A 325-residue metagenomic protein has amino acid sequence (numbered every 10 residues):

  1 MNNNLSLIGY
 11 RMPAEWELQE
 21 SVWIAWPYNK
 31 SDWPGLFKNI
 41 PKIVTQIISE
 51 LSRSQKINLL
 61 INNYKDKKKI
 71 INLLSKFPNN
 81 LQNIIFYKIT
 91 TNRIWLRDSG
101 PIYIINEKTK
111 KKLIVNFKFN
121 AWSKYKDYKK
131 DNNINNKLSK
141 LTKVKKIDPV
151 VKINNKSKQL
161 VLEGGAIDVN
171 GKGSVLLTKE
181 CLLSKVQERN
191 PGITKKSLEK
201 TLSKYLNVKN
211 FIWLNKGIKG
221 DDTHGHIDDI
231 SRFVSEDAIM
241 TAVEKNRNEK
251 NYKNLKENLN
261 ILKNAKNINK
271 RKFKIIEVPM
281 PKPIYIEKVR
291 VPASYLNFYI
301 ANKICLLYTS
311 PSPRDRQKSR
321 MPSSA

Functional and structural regions predicted by a protein language model:
N2-V22: N-terminal basic/disordered segments at the start of proteins
N3-L5, V22-W33, F37-T45, E50 (+1 more regions): Cofactor- and metal-binding active-site motifs of prokaryotic enzymes that mediate redox/radical or nucleophilic
K56-Y64, M240-E244: Short internal beta-strands
K67-N79, N254-N264, R314, R320: Short, aromatic/basic amphipathic alpha-helical patches
K172-R232: Loop-centered beta-sheet repeat module
F233-L296, A301-N302: Redox- and metal-dependent alpha/beta enzyme cores, enriched for Fe-S-associated oxidoreductases and cofactor-handling
Y308-D315: Conserved small/polar residues in nucleotide/adenosyl-binding loops
S319-A325: Hydrophobic alpha-helical segments, chiefly the membrane-spanning helices and signal/signal-anchor peptides
